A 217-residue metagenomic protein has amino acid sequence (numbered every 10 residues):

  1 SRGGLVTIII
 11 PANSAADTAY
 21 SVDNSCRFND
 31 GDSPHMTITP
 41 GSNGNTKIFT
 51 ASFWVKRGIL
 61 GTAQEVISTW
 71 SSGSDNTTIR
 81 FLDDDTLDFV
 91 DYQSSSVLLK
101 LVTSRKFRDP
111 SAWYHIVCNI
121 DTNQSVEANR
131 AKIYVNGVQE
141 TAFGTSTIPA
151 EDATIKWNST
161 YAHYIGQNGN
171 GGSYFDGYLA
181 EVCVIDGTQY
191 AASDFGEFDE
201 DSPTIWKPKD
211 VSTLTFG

Functional and structural regions predicted by a protein language model:
S1-K47, T86-D88, Q93-L98, S159-I165: Low-complexity, glycine/proline/serine-rich flexible segments
S1-N24, N29-D32, S125-E127, K132 (+3 more regions): Extended recognition patches within non-cytosolic domains
D32-V90, Q124-E127, T188-S193: Extracellular glycan-recognition modules
T39-G41, V102-F107, D152-T154: Beta-strand-rich interaction surfaces with strong enrichment in secreted/lumenal proteins
A51-I59, I116-C118, I165, L179-C183: Short hydrophobic/aromatic patches on beta-strands that form ligand-binding or substrate-lining surfaces
F53, S111-T122, I133: Short tryptophan-centered beta-strand motifs in secreted/extracellular beta-sheet-rich domains of glycan-recognition
V90-H115: Short, aromatic/His-centered strand-loop micro-motif at the edge of beta-sheets
K156-L179: Extracellular glycan-interaction patches encoded by glycine-rich segments
